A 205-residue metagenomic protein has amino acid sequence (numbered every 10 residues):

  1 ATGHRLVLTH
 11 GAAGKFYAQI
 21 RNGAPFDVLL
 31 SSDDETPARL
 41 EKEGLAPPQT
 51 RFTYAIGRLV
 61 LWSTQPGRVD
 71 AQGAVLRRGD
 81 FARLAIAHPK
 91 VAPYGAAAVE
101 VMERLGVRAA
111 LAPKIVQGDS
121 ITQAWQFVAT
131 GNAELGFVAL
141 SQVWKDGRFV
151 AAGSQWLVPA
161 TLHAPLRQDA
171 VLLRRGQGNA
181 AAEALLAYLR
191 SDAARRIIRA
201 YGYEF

Functional and structural regions predicted by a protein language model:
A1-H10, G14-A24, S31-D34, A38-F205: Exported/periplasmic ABC-transporter solute-binding proteins
